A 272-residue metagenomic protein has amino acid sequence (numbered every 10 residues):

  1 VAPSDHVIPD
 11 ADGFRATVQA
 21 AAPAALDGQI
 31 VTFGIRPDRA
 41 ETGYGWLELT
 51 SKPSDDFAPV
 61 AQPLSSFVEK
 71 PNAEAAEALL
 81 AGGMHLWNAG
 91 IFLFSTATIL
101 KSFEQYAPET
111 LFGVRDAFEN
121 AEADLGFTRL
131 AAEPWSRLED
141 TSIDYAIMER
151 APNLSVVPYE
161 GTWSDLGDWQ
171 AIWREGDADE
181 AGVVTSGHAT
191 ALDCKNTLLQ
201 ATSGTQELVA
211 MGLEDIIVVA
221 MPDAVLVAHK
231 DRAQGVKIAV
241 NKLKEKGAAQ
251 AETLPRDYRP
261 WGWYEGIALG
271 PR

Functional and structural regions predicted by a protein language model:
V1-P53, L93-F94, L100-Y106: Conserved beta-loop-beta/alpha segment of the NTase-like Rossmann-fold superfamily that binds/positions NTPs
S4, D12, L26-I30, T42 (+7 more regions): Short coil/turn connectors at secondary-structure junctions
V31, A40-G43, V60-L64, A75-A76 (+5 more regions): Glycine-rich, flexible loop/turn motifs
R36, S65-V68, I91, S136: Glycine- and other small-residue-rich loops at beta-strand/loop junctions that grip anionic moieties
T50-L86, A121: A short, charged helix-loop
G83-I99: Short loop-to-beta-strand entry elements in the cores of soluble alpha/beta enzymes
T96-R272: Left-handed beta-helix
